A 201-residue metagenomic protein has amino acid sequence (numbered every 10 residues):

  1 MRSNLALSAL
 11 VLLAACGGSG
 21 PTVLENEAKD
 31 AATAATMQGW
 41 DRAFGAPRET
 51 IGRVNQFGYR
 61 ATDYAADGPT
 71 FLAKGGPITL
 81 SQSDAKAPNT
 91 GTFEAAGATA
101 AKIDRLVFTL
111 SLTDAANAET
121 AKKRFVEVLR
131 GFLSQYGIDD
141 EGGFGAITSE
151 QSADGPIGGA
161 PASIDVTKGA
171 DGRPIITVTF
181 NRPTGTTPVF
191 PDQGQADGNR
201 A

Functional and structural regions predicted by a protein language model:
M1-A14: Sec-dependent bacterial lipoprotein signal peptides
C16-G20: Bacterial signal peptide processing site
V23-E49: Post-signal peptide N-terminal segment of mature Sec-exported envelope proteins
G52-A96, S134-G169: A cross-family detector of function-defining hotspots
G76-S81, D104, P174-I176: Short beta-strand micro-motifs in enzyme catalytic cores
T79-S81, K86-T90, D114-E119, R182-Q193: Short, surface-exposed beta-strand/loop "edge" segments at domain boundaries and coil↔beta transitions
T90-S149: Long, charged/polar, surface-exposed segments that mediate recognition or autoinhibition
T148-A201: Polybasic, proline/glycine-rich intrinsically disordered low-complexity segments
